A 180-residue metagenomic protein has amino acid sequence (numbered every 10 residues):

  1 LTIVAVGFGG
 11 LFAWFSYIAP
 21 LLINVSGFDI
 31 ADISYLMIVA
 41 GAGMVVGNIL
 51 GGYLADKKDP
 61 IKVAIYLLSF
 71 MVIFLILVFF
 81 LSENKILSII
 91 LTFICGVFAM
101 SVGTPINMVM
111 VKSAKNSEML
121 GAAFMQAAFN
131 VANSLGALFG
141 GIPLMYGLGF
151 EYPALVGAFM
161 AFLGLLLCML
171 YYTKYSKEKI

Functional and structural regions predicted by a protein language model:
L1-I38, A42: Extracytoplasmic gate region of multi-pass secondary transporters
P20, G103-S113: Intracellular helix-loop hinge segments at the cytoplasmic ends of transmembrane helices in 12-TM rocker-switch-type
F28-M37, N84, S88, G121-A122: Juxtamembrane helix-start elements in MFS-like secondary transporters
G41-I49, N133-S134: Residue-level signature of mid-helix packing/kink "hotspots" within the transmembrane helices of 12-pass Major
G47-P60, L144-M145: Helix-to-loop junctions at the C-terminal end of transmembrane segments in multipass secondary transporters
I61-I106: C-terminal transmembrane helical hairpin of 12-TM major facilitator-type secondary transporters
K112-F150, G157: A late C-terminal transmembrane helix in Major Facilitator Superfamily
A158-I180: Multi-pass alpha-helical transporter architecture, strongest for 12-TM Major Facilitator/SLC carriers used
